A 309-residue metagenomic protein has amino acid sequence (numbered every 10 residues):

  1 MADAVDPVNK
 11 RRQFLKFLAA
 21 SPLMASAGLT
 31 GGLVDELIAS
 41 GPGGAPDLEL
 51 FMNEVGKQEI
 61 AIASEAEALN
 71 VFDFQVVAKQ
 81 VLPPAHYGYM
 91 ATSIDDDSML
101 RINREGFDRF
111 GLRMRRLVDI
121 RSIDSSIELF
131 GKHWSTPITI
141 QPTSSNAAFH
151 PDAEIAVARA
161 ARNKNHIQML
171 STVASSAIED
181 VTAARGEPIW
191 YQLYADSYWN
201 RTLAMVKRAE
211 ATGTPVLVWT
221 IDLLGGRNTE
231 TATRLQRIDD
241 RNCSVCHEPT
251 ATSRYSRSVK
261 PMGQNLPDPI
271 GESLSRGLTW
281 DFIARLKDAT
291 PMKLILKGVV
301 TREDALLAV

Functional and structural regions predicted by a protein language model:
A2-P22: N-terminal secretory signal peptides and thylakoid transit peptides that target proteins across membranes
G44-G131, I238-L278: An N-cap/entry alpha-helix motif that binds or orients negatively charged groups
P83, I140, A161, W219 (+1 more regions): Conserved, mostly hydrophobic/aromatic
T92, N146, H150, L170-S171 (+3 more regions): Glycine- and other small-residue-rich loops at beta-strand/loop junctions that grip anionic moieties
S135-S171: Glycine-rich active-site/cofactor-binding loop and its immediate structural neighborhood
I138-Q141, Q168-L170, I189-Y191, L217 (+1 more regions): Hydrophobic faces of well-ordered beta-strands that scaffold small-molecule active sites in alpha/beta enzyme cores
L170-R185, W199-A204, G226-T233, G277-I283: Active-site-adjacent beta->alpha loops and helix N-cap segments on the catalytic face of soluble alpha/beta enzymes
V206-V309: Alpha/beta enzyme core
